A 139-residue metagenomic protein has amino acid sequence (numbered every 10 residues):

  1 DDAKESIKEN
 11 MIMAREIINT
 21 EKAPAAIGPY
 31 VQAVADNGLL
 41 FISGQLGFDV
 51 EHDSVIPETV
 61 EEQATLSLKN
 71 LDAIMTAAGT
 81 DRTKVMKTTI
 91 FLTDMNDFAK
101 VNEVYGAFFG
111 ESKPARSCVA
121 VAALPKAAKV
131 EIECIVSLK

Functional and structural regions predicted by a protein language model:
D1-I12: Short, Lys/Arg-enriched N-terminal segments with co-localized hydrophobic residues within the first ~10-30 amino acids
M13-K139: Short, polar/acidic, helix-capping and beta-turn segments at strand->helix junctions that line the mouths
